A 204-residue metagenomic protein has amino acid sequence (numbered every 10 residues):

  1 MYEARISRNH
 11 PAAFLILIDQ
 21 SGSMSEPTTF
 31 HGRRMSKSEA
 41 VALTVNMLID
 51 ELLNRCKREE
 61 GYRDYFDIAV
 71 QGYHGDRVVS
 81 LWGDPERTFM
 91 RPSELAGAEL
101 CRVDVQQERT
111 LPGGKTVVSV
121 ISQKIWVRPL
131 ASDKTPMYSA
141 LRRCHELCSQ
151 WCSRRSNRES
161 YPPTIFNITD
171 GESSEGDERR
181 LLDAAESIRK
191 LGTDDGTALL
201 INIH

Functional and structural regions predicted by a protein language model:
M1-H204: Acidic, low-complexity intrinsically disordered regions
